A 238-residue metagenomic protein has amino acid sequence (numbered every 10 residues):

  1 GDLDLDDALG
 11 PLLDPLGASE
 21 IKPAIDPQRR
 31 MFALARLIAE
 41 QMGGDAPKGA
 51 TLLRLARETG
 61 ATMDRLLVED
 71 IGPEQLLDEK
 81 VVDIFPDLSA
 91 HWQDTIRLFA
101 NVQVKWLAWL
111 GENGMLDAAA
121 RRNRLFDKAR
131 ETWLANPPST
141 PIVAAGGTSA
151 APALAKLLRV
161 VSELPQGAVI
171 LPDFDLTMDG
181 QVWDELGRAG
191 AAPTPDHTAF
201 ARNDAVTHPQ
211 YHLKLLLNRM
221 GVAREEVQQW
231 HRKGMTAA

Functional and structural regions predicted by a protein language model:
G1-A238: Nucleic acid-machinery interaction/catalytic patches
